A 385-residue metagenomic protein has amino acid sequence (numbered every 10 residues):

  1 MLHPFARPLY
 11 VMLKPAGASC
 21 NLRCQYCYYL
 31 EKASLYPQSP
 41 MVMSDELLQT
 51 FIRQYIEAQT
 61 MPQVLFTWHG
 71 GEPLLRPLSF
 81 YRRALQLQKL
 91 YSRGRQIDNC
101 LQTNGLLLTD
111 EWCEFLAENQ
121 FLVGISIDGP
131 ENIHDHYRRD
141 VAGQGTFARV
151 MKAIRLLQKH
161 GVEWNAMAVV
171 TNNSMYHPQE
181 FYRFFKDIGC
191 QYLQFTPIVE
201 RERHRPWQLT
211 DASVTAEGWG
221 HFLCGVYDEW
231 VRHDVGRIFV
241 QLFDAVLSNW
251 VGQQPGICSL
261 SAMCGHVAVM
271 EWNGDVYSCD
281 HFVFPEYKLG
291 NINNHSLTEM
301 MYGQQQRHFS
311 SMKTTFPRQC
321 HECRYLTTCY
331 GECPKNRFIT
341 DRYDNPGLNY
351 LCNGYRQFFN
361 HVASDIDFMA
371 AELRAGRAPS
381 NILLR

Functional and structural regions predicted by a protein language model:
A6-E46: Canonical Radical SAM [4Fe-4S] cluster-binding loop centered on the CxxxCxxC motif and its immediate flanking residues
V11-K14, L65-G71, D98-T103, V240-L242: Extended hydrophobic secondary-structure segments that form protein cores and membrane-embedded regions
A16-R23, E72-L75, C264, C320-E322 (+1 more regions): Cysteine-centered iron-sulfur cluster-binding motifs in ferredoxin-type domains/subunits of redox enzymes
L48, I52-T67, R76-E200, A212: Radical SAM/AdoMet-radical enzyme domain recognition
D140-A148, R155, K159-S259, M263 (+2 more regions): Radical SAM enzyme [4Fe-4S]-AdoMet core and its adjacent flexible, acidic and glycine-rich loops/tails across
W272: Short, ordered coil/turn segments that flank beta-strands lining enzyme active or ligand-binding pockets
V283-R385: Flexible mid-to-C-terminal extensions adjoining Fe-S/redox cofactors in radical SAM and related proteins
